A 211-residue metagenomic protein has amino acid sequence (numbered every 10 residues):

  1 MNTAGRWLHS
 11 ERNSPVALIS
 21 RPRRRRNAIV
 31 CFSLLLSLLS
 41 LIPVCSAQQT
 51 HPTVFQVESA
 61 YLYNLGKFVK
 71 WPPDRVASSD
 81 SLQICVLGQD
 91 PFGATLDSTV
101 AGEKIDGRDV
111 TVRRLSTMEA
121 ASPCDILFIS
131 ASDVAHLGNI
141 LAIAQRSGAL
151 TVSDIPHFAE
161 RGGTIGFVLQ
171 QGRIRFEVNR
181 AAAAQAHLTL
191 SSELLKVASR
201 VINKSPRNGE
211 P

Functional and structural regions predicted by a protein language model:
N2-P211: Short hydrophobic alpha-helices and adjacent helix-cap/hinge residues
